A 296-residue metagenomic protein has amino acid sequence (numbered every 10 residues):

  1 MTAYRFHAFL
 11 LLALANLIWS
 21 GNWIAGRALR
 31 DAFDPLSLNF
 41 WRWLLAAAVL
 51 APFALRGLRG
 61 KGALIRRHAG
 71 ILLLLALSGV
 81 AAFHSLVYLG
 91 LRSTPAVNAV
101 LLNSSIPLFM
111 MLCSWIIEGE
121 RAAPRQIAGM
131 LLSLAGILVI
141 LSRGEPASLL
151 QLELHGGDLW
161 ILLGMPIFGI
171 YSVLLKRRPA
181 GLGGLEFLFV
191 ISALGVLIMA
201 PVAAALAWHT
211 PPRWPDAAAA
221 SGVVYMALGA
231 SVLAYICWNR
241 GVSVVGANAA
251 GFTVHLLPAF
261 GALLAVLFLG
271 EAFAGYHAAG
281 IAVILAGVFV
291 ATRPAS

Functional and structural regions predicted by a protein language model:
M1-F40, L150-R177, I198: Glycine-/small-residue-enriched transmembrane alpha-helix faces in small-molecule transporters and effluxers
I18, N22-W23, A51-N103, V139 (+1 more regions): Specific transmembrane alpha-helical segments of multi-pass solute transporters/efflux pumps, especially DMT/EamA
I24-P35, R92, L141-L154, A205-A218 (+1 more regions): Membrane-interface helix termini and inter-helical loops of multi-pass transporters
L29, L38, R42, G90 (+7 more regions): Hydrophobic/aromatic residues within transmembrane alpha-helices of multi-pass small-molecule transporters
D31-A82, P107-C113, P166-L174, L188-H209 (+3 more regions): Transmembrane alpha-helices of multi-pass small-molecule transport proteins
S37-A48, S78, H84-I127, I137 (+2 more regions): Specific alpha-helical transmembrane segments that line the substrate/conduction pathway and gating interfaces
N39-W41, H84, N98-S105, S172-L197 (+1 more regions): Helix-helix packing/entry segments at the starts of transmembrane helices
L50, C113, A122-G144, H255 (+2 more regions): Hydrophobic transmembrane alpha-helices of multi-pass small-molecule transport proteins
